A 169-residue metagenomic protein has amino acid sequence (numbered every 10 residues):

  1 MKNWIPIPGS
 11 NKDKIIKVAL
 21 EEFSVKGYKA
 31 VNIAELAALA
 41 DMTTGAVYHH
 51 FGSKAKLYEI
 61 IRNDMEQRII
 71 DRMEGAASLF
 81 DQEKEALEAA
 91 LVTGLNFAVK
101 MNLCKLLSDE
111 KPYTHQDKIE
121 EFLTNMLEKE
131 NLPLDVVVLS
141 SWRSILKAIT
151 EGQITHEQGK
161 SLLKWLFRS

Functional and structural regions predicted by a protein language model:
M1-G9: N-terminal intrinsically disordered/low-complexity leader segments
K2-N3, K14, V18, E22-K56 (+1 more regions): Helix-turn-helix
L20, I70, E74, L95 (+1 more regions): Regular secondary-structure segments
A34, V92-T93, L103-L107: C-terminal extensions
I60, D71-V99: Hydrophobic alpha-helical connector segments
N63-I69: Short, basic, alpha-helical segments at the C-terminal edge of helix-turn-helix-like DNA-binding modules
R68, T93-M101, F122, A148 (+2 more regions): Phosphate/oxyanion-binding loops and surfaces in catalytic or ligand/nucleic-acid-binding neighborhoods
I70, L107-S140, Q158-F167: Amphipathic alpha-helical packing segments from all-alpha helical-bundle domains
